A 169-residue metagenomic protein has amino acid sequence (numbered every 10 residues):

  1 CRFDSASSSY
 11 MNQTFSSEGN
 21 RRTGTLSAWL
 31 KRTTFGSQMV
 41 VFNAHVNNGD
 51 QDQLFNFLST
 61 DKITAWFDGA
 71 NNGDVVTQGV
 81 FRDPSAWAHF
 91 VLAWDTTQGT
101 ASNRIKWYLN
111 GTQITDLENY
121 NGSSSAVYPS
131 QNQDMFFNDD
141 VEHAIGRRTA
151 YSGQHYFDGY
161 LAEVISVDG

Functional and structural regions predicted by a protein language model:
C1-G169: Extracellular glycan-associated modules
